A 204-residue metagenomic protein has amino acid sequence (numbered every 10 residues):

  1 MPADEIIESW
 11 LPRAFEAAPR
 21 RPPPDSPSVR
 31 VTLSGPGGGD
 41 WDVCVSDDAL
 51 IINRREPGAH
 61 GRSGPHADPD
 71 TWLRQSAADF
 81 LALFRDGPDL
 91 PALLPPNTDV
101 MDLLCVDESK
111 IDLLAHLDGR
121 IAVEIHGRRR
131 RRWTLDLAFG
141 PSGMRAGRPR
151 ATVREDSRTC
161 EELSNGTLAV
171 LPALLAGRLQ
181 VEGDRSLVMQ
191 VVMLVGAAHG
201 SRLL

Functional and structural regions predicted by a protein language model:
M1-L204: Feature captures hydrophobic
